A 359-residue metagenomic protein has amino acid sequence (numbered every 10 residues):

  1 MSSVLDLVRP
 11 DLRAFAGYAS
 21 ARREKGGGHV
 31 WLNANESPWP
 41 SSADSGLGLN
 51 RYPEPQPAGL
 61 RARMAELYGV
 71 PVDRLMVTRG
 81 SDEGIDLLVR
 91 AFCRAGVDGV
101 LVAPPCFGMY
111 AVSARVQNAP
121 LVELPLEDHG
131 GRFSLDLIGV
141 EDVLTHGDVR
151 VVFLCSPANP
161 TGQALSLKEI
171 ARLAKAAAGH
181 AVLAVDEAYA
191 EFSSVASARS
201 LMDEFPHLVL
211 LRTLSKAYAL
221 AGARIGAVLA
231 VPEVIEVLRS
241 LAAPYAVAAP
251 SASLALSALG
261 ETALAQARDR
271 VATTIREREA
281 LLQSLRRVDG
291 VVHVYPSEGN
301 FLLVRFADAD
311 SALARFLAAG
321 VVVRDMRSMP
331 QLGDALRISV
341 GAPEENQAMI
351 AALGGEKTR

Functional and structural regions predicted by a protein language model:
M1-L67, G147-D148: N-terminal "arm"/small-domain region of PLP-dependent enzymes with the aminotransferase-like
L12, Y295-G299, V304, A319-V340: Conserved PLP cofactor-binding pocket of PLP-dependent enzymes
A58-G99, A103, Q117: Phosphate-binding glycine-rich loop
R94-R150, L154: PLP-dependent aminotransferase-like
R115, R132-D148, P160-L183, E187-L220: Active-site pre-lysine segment of PLP-dependent enzymes
K168, A318-A319, S328-R359: PLP-dependent enzyme catalytic core of the Aspartate aminotransferase-like
H207-R287, V294: PLP-dependent aminotransferase class I/II
T274-I275, R286-A319: Conserved PLP-binding catalytic core of the aspartate aminotransferase-like
